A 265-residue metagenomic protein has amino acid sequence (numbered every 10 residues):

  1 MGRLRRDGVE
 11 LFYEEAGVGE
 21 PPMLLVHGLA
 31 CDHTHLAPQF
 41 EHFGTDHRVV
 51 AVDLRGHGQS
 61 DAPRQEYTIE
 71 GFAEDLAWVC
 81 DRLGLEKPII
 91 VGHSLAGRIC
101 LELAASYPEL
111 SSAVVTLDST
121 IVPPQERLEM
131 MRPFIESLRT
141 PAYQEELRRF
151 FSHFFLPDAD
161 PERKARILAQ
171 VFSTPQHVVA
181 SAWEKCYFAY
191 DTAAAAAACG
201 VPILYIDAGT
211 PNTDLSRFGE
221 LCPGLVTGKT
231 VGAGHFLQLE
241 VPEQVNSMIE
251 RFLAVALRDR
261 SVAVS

Functional and structural regions predicted by a protein language model:
M1-L24, G44-H47, L85-E86, I121 (+4 more regions): Alpha/beta-hydrolase fold catalytic core
D7-Q65: Conserved HGGG/HGGXW glycine-rich cap/lid loop of the alpha/beta-hydrolase fold
G71-P88: Conserved acidic catalytic loop of the alpha/beta-hydrolase fold
G92, A96, C100: Gly/Ala-rich beta-loop-alpha elbow adjacent to hydrolase catalytic centers
L101-S106, L110-A142: Flexible "cap/lid" loop of the alpha/beta hydrolase fold
P124-E129, P141-A197: Conserved alpha/beta-hydrolase catalytic His-Asp/Glu region
S173-V231: Conserved serine/cysteine hydrolase catalytic core
A233-N246: Catalytic histidine-centered segment of alpha/beta-hydrolase-like enzymes
